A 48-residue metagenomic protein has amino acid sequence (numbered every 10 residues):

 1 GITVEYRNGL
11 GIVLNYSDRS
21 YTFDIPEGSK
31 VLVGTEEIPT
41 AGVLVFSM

Functional and structural regions predicted by a protein language model:
G1-M48: C-terminal beta-sandwich/jelly-roll accessory domains of carbohydrate-active enzymes
